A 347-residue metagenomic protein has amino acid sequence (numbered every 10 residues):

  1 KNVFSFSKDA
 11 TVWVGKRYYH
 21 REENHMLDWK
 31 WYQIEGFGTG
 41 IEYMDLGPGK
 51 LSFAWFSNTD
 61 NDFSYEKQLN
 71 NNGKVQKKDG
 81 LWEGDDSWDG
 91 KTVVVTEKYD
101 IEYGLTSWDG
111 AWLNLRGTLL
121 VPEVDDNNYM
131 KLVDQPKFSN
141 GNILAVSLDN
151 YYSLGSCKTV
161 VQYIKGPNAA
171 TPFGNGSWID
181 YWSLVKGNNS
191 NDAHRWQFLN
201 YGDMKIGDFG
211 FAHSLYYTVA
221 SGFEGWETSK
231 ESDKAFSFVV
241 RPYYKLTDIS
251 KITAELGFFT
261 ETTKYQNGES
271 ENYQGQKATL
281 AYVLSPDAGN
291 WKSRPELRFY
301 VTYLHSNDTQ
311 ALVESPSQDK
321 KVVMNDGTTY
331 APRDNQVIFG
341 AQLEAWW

Functional and structural regions predicted by a protein language model:
K1-K8, Y18-W31, S64-E66, N70-G90 (+3 more regions): Surface-exposed loop and membrane-interface regions of Gram-negative outer-membrane beta-barrel proteins
K1-N71, V94-R116, V301-T309: Outer membrane beta-barrel
W13-G15, S214, R241, T253-E255 (+1 more regions): Outer-envelope exported proteins of Gram-negative bacteria
K30-I34, V93, S232, N272-A278 (+1 more regions): Phosphate/oxyanion-binding active-site loops and adjacent basic polyanion-contact surfaces
G90-T92, G104-T106, K230, Y330-P332: Tandem-repeat/low-complexity and Cys-motif detector
Y99-N267, N272-L280, L284: Detector for outer-membrane/organellar transmembrane beta-barrel domains, recognizing the amphipathic beta-strand
E269-T328: C-terminal structured domain segments
L280, L284-P286, Y330-W347: Outer-membrane beta-barrel "beta-signal"
